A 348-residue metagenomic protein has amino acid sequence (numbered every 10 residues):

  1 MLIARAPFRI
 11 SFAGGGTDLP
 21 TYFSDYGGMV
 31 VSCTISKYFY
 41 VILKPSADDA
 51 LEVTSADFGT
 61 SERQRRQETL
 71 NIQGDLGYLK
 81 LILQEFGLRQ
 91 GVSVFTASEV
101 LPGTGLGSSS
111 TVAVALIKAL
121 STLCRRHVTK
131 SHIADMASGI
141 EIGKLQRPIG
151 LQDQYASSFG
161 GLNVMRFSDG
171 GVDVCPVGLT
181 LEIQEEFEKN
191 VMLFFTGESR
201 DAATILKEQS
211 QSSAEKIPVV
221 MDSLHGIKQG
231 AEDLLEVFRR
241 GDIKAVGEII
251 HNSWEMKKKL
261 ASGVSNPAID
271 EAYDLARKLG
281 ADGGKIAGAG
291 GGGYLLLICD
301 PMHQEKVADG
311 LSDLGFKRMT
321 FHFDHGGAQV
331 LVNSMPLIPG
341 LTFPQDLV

Functional and structural regions predicted by a protein language model:
M1-A13, D18-S24, V30-S32, Y40-L88 (+3 more regions): C-terminal nucleotide
R63-R65, F95-L106, I117-S121: Short acidic, glycine/Ser/Thr-rich loop/turn "cap" segments at secondary-structure junctions
L83-T104, M136: Glycine- and acidic-rich phosphate- and metal-coordinating loops
G91-V92, V128-H132: Short, surface-exposed acidic
L106-K130: DPxDG-like acidic metal-binding loop motif
G292: Glycine-rich active-site/cofactor-binding loop and its immediate structural neighborhood
